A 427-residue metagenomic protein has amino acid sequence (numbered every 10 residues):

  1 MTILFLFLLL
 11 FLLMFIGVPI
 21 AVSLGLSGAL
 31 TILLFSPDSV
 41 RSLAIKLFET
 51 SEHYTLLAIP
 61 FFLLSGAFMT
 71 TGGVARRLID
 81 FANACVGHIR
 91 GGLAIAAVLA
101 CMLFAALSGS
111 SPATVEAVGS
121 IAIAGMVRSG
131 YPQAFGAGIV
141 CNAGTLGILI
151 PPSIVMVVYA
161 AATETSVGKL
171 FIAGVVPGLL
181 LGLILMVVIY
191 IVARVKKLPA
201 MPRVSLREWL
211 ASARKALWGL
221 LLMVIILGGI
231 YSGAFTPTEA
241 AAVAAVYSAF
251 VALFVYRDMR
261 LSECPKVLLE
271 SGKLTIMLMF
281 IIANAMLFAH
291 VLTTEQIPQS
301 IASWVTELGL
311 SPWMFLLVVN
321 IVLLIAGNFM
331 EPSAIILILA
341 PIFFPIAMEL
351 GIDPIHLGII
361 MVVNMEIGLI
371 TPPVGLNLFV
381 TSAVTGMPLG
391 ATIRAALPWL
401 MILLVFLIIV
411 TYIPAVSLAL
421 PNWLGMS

Functional and structural regions predicted by a protein language model:
M1-S427: Alpha-helical transmembrane segments of multi-pass membrane transport proteins
